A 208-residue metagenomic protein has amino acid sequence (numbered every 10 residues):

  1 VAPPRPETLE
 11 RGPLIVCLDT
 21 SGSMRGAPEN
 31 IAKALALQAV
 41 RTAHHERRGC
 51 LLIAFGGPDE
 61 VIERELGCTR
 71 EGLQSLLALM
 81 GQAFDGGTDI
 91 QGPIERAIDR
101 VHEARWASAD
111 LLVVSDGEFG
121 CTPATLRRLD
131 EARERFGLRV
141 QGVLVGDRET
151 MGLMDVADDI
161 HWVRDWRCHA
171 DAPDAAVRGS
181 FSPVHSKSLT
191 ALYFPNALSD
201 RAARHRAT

Functional and structural regions predicted by a protein language model:
P4-E10, A104: Short glycine/proline-enriched loop/turn "hinge" motifs that connect secondary-structure elements and lie
L9-G67, P93, D110-V114, V145-D147: Von Willebrand factor
R25-E29, Q38, R47-G49, G56 (+9 more regions): Eukaryotic, compositionally biased intrinsically disordered regions
A43-H45, W106, A132-L138: Arginine/glycine-rich "motif VI" loop of SF2 helicases in the C-terminal RecA-like domain
E60-V61, E71-A109, F119-C121, G142-G152: Von Willebrand factor
E63-M80, I160-C168: Acidic, Ser/Thr-rich peripheral helices and adjacent loops at domain boundaries
G81-F84, G117-D165: VWA/integrin I-like adhesion module and closely mimicked acidic/polar interface patches used
D89-E95, M151-T208: C-terminal helix of von Willebrand factor
